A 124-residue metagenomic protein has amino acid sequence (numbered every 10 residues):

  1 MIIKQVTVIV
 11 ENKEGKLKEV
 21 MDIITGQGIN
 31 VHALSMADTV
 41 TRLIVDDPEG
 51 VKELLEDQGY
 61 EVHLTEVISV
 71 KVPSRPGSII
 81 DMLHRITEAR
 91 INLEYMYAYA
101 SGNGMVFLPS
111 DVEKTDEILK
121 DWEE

Functional and structural regions predicted by a protein language model:
M1-E124: A conserved regulatory-domain signal marking ACT and ACT-like small-molecule sensing domains and adjacent regulatory
